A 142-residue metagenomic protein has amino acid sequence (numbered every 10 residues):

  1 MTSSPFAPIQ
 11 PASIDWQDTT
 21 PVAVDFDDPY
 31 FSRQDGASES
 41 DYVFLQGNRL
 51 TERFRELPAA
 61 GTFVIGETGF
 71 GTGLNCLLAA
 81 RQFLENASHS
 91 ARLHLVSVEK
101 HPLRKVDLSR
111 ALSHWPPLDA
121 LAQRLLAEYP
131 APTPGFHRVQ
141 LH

Functional and structural regions predicted by a protein language model:
T2-V64, G71-H89: Class I SAM-dependent methyltransferase Rossmann-like catalytic core, especially the SAM/SAH-binding loop
G66-T68, P132: Generic detector of intrinsically disordered, low-complexity, polar/charged segments
R92-H94: Residues at the starts of beta-strands that form the adenosine-phosphate
V96-H101: Conserved acidic E/D residue at the C-terminus of a beta-strand in Rossmann-like folds
L103-V106: Short alpha-helix immediately C-terminal to the canonical SAM-binding loop
L108-H142: S-adenosyl-L-methionine
